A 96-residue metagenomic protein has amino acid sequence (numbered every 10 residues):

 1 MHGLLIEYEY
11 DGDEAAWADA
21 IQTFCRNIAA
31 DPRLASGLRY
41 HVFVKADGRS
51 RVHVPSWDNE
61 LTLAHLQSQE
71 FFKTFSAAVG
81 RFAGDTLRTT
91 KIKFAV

Functional and structural regions predicted by a protein language model:
M1-Q69, G84-V96: Short S/T/G/P-rich N-terminal loop/turn motif that feeds into the first structured element of a domain
T74-R81: Outer-membrane beta-barrel domain signature
